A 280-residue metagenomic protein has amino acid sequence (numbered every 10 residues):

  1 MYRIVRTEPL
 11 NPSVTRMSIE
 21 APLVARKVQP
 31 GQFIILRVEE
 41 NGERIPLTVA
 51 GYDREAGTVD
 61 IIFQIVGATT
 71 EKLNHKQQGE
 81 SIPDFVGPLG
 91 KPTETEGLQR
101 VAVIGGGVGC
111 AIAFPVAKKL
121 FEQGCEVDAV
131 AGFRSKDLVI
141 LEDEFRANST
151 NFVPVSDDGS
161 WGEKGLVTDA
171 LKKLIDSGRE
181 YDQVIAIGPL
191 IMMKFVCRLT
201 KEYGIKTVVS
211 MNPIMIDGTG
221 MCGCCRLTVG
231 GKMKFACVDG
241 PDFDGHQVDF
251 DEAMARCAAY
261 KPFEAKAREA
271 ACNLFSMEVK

Functional and structural regions predicted by a protein language model:
M1-E80: Ferredoxin-reductase
R6, G51, P154-S156, V209 (+1 more regions): Structural signal for conserved beta-strand scaffold positions within catalytic alpha/beta enzyme cores
L36, D84-F85, L227: A generic structural signal for residues embedded in beta-strands
E39, G87-P88, G230: Short, surface-exposed secondary-structure boundary micro-motifs
G42-G51, L89-Q99, C237: Short, Lys/Arg- and Gly-enriched loop/turn segments at beta-strand edges
A68-I216: FNR/FR-type flavoprotein reductase catalytic core
I112, L190-I191, N212-D242, A270-F275: Local cysteine-cluster metal-coordination motifs and their immediate loop/turn environment, predominantly Fe-S cluster
F235-D239, F243-K280: Short Fe-S-cluster ligation motifs
